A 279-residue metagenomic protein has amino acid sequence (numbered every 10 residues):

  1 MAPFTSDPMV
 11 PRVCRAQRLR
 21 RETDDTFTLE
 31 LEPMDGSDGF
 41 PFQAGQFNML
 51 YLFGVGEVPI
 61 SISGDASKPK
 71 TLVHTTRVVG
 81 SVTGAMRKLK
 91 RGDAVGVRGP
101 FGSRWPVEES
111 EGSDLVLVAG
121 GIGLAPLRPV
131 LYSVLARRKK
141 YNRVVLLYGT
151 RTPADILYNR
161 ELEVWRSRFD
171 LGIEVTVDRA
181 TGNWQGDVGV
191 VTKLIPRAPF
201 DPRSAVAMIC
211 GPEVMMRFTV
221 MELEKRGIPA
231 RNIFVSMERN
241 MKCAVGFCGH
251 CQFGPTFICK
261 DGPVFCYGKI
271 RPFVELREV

Functional and structural regions predicted by a protein language model:
A2-D93, R151-T152: Ferredoxin-reductase
F4, A16, G249, G254-F257 (+1 more regions): Short Fe-S-cluster ligation motifs
G54-E57, R98-R104, R277: Short, charged beta-turn/beta-strand-edge "cap" motif at the junction between a beta-strand and an adjacent loop
S81-K242: FNR/FR-type flavoprotein reductase catalytic core
V214, E238-P263: Local cysteine-cluster metal-coordination motifs and their immediate loop/turn environment, predominantly Fe-S cluster
